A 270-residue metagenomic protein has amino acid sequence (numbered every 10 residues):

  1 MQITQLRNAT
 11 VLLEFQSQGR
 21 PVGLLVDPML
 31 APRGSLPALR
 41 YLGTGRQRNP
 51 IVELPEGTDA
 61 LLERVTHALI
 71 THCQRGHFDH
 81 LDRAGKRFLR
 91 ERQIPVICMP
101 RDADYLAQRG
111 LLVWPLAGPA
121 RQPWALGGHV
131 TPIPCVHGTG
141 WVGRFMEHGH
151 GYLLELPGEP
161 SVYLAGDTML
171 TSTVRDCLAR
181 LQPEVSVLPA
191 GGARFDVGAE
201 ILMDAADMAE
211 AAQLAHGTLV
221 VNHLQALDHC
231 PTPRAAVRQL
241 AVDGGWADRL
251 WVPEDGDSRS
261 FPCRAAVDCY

Functional and structural regions predicted by a protein language model:
M1-Q2, R90-V96, P160-V162: Short active-site oxyanion
Q5-V22, P123-E184, M203: Catalytic core of the metallo-beta-lactamase
Q18-C73, R83-R87, G140, L170-R180: Pre-active-site segment of Zn-dependent metallo-hydrolases
L25-P28, V65-G76, I97-M99, Y163-T168 (+3 more regions): Active-site neighborhood of phospho(di)ester-bond hydrolases with catalytic His/Asp-centered motifs
A31-R33, C73-H80, A103-L106, Q122-W124 (+5 more regions): Active-site environment of divalent metal-dependent phosphoester hydrolases
G34-S35, G57-P123: Active-site HxH/HxHxD metal-binding segment of metal-dependent hydrolases
I94-E159, Q239-A265, C269-Y270: Metallo-beta-lactamase
M169-D257: Cap/insert and terminal regions of metallo-dependent hydrolase folds
